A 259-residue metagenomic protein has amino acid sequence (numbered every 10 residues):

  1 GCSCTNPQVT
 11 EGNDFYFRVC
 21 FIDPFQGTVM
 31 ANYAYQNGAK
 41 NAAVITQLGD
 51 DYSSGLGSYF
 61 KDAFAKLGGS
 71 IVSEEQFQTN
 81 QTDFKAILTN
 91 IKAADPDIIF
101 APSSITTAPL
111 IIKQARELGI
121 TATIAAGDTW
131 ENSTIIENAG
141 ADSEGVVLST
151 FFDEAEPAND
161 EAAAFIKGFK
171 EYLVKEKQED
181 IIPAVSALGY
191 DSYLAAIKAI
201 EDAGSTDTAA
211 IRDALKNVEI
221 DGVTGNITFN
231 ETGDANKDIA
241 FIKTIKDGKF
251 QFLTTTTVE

Functional and structural regions predicted by a protein language model:
G1-F17: Flexible loop/hinge segments that line or gate small-molecule binding clefts
D14-C20, T46-G49, T89, L148-E156 (+2 more regions): Second-shell loop/turn segments in exported
F15-T79, I98, A196: An alpha-beta-alpha
V19-A43, S54-L56, D83-K85, A108-P109 (+3 more regions): Hydrophobic alpha-helical segments within soluble ligand-binding/sensing domains
N32-K40, K61-G69, T89-P96, K113-I120 (+4 more regions): Sec-exported extracytoplasmic/periplasmic mature domains
L56-F151: Extracellular/periplasmic bilobed ligand-binding domains
I112-Y190, T244, F250-V258: Extracellular/periplasmic periplasmic-binding protein-like sensory domains
Y172-A187, A195-K249: Segments of small-molecule ligand-sensing domains
